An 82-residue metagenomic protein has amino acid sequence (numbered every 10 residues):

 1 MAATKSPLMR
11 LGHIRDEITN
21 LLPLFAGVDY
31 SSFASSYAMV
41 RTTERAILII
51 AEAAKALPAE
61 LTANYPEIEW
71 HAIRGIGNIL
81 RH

Functional and structural regions predicted by a protein language model:
M1-H82: Solvent-exposed interaction patches of small proteins and small membrane subunits
